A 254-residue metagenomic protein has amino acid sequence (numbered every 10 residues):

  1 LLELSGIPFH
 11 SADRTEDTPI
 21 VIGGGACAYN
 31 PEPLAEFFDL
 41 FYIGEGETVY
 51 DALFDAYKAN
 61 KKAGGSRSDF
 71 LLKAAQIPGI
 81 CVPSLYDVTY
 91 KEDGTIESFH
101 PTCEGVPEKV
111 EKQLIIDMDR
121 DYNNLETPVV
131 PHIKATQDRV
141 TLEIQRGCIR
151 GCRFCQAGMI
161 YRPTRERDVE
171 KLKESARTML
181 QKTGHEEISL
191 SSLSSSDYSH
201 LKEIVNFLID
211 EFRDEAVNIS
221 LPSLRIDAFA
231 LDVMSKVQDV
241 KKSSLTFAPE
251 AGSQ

Functional and structural regions predicted by a protein language model:
L1, D39, I80, G147-C148 (+4 more regions): Conserved structural-core and active-site-/substrate-pathway-adjacent residues in large, well-folded domains of enzymes
L1-H100: Glycine-rich beta-alpha loop elements in corrinoid/cobalamin-binding modules across cobalamin-dependent enzymes
P19-V21, L40-F41, G79, R139-T141 (+4 more regions): Beta-sheet entry/capping signal
V21-G24, A28-P31, Y50, V140-C148 (+2 more regions): Structured alpha-helical segments in the cores of large, soluble enzyme domains
A28-P31, V49-D51, V88-Y90, I149-R153 (+5 more regions): Flexible loop/turn segments at secondary-structure boundaries
T89, D93-T141: N-terminal [4Fe-4S]-dependent radical SAM core
I133-E170: Canonical Radical SAM [4Fe-4S] cluster-binding loop centered on the CxxxCxxC motif and its immediate flanking residues
R177-Q254: Conserved SAM/AdoMet-binding glycine-rich loop
